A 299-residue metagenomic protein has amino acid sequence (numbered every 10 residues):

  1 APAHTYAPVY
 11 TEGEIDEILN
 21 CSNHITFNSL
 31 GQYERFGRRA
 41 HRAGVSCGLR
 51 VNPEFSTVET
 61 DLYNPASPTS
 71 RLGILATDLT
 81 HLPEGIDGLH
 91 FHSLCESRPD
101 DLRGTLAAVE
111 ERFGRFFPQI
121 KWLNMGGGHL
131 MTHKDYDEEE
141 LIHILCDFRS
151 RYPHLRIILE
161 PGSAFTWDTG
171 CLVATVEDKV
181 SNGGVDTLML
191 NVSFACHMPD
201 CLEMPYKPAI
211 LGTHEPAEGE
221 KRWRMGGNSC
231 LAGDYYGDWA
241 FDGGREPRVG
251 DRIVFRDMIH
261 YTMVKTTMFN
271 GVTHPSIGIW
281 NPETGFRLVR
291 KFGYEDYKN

Functional and structural regions predicted by a protein language model:
A1, C21, R42-S46, E84-I86 (+7 more regions): Short coil/turn connectors at secondary-structure junctions
A1-W122, Y136-D137, I144-D147, R151: Active-site-proximal beta-alpha core segment in soluble small-molecule metabolic enzymes
I18, L49, L89, M125 (+3 more regions): Conserved, mostly hydrophobic/aromatic
V51-P53, G127, F194: Short, small-residue-rich loop/turn micro-motifs
F55-T57, C95, M131, F165 (+1 more regions): Feature marks short, surface-exposed loop/turn motifs that line or immediately flank catalytic pockets and channel
S93-L94, L123-T132, P161-A164: Glycine-rich beta-strand-to-loop/alpha-helix junction loops that act as flexible
D100, T132-Y136, D168, P199: Short, function-defining helix-loop hinge/capping sites that tune catalysis or transport
I144, I158-N299: Charged (often Lys/Glu-rich) extended helix/loop segments that serve as interaction or gating elements
